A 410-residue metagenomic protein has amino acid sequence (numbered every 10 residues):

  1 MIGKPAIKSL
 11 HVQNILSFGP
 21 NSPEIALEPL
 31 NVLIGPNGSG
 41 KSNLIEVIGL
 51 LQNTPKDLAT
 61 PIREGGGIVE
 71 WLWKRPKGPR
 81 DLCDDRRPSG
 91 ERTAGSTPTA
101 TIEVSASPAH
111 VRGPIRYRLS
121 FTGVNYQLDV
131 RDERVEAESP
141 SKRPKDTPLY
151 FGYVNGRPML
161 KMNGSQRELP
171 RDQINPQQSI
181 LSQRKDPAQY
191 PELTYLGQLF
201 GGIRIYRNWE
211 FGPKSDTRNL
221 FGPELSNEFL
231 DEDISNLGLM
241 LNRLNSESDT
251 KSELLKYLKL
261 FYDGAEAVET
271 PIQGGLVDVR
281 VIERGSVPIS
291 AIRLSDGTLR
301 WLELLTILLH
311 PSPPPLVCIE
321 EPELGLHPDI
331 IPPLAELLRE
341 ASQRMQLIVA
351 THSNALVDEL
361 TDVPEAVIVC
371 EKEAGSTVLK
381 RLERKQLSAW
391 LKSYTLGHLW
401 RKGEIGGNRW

Functional and structural regions predicted by a protein language model:
M1-P5, P333-W410: C-terminal lobe/lid and adjacent interdomain/linker elements of RecA-like ASCE P-loop ATPase modules
M1-T99: Pre-Walker A-like glycine/lysine-rich segment at the N-terminus of P-loop NTPase domains
N14, V104-H110, A137-S141, V281-G285 (+1 more regions): Short acidic, glycine-rich loop/turn motifs
I25, T93-G95, H110, L309-S312 (+2 more regions): Conserved catalytic network of the ASCE P-loop NTPase/AAA+ motor domain
L33, R204-Y206, I348, V367-I368: Hydrophobic/aromatic beta-strand patches that form the interior of the parallel beta-sheet core in alpha/beta enzyme
W73-L128, I205: P-loop NTPase motor core
A109-K256: Electropositive, glycine-dotted interaction segments that contact anionic polymers or phosphate-rich ligands
D249, K256-L309, L316-D329: Conserved ABC ATPase signature
